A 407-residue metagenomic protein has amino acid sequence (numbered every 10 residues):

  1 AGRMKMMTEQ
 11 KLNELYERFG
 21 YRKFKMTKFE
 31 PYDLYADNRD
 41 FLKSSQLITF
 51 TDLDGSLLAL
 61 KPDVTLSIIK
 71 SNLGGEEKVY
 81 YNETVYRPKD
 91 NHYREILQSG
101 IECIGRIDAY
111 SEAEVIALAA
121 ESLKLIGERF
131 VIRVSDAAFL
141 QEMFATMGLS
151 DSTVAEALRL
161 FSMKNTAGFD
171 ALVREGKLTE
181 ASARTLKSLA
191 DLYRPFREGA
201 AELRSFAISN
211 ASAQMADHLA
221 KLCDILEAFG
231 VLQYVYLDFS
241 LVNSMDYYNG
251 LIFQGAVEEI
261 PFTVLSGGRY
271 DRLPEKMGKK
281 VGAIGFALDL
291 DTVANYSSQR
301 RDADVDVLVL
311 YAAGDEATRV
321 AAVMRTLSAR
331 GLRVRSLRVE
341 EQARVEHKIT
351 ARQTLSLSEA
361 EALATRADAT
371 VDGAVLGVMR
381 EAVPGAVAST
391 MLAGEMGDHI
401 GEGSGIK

Functional and structural regions predicted by a protein language model:
A1-K61, L66, A113, A117: TRNA-binding/sensing appendages of the translation machinery
M7-F19, P31, T65-L73, E77-E128 (+1 more regions): Positively charged, Gly/Ser-enriched RNA/tRNA-binding surfaces
F24-T27, R133-A137, V154, Y236 (+1 more regions): Residue-level detector of family-conserved "landmark" positions at structurally sensitive sites
M26-S44, S135-A145, L241-G250, R344-H347: Beta-rich nucleic-acid/ligand-interaction surfaces
Q46-D52, L149-F169, V257: Acidic, His- and aromatic-enriched active-site or binding-groove loops in soluble protein domains that engage sugars
L60, S135, L288: A conserved hydrophobic position in a structured secondary element of the catalytic/binding core that shapes
I126-R129, R133-A145, S150-V154, A167: Extended alpha-helical scaffolds
